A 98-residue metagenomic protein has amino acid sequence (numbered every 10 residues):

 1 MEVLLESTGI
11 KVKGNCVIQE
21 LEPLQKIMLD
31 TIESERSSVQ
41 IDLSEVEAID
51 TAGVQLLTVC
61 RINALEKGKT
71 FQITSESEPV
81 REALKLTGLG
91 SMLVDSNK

Functional and structural regions predicted by a protein language model:
M1-I49, V59-K98: STAS-like cytosolic regulatory interaction modules
